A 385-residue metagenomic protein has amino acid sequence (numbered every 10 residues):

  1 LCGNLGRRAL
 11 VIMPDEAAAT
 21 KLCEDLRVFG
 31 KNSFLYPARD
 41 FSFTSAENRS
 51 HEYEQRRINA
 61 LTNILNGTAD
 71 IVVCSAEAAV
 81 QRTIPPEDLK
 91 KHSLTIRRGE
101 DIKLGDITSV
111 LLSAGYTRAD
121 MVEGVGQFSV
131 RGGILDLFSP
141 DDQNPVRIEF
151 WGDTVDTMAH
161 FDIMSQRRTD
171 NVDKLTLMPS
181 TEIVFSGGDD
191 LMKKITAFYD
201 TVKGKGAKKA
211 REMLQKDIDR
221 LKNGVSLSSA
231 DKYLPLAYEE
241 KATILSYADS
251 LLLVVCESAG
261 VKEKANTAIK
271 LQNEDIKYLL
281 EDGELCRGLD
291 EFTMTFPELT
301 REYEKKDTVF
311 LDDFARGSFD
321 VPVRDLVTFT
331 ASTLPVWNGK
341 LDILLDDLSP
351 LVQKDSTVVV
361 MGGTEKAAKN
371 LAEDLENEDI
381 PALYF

Functional and structural regions predicted by a protein language model:
L1-F385: ASCE RecA-like P-loop NTPase motor cores that couple ATP hydrolysis to mechanical translocation on nucleic acids
